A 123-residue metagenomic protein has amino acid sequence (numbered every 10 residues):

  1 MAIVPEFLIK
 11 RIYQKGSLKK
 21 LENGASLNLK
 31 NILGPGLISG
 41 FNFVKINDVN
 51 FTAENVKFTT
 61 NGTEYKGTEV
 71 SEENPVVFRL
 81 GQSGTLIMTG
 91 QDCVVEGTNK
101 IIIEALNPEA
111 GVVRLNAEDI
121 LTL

Functional and structural regions predicted by a protein language model:
M1-I46, N50-L123: Terminal leader/tail segments of proteins
